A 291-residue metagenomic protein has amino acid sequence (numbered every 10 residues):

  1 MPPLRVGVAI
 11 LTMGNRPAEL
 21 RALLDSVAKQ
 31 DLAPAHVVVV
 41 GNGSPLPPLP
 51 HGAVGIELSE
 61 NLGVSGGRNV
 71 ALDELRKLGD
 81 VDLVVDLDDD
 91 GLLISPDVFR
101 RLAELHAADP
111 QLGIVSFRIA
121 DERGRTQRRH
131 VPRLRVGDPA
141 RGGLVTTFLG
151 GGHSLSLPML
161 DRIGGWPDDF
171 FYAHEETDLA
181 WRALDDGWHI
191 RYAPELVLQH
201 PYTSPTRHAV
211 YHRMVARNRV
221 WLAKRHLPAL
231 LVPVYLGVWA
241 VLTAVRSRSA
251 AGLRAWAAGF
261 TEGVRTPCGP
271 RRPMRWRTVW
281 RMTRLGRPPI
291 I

Functional and structural regions predicted by a protein language model:
M1-S26: N-proximal low-complexity "stem/linker" segments adjacent to membrane-targeting elements
D25-P34: Short, acidic, metal-binding catalytic loop of nucleotide-sugar glycosyltransferases
L58-L78: Glycine-rich, basic loop-to-helix element that forms the pyrophosphate-binding segment of sugar-nucleotide handling
D80-L92: Short beta-strand-to-loop acidic/aromatic patch adjacent to the donor-nucleotide binding site
S95-Q127: Conserved donor NDP-sugar-binding/catalytic core segment of glycosyltransferases
T147-L155, M159-G164, D169-V197: A short, conserved alpha-helix in the catalytic core of glycosyltransferases
D186-V210, W221-L222: Active-site donor/metal-binding and catalytic loop motifs of nucleotide-sugar-dependent glycosylation enzymes
M214, A229-I291: Non-catalytic, C-terminal membrane-associated alpha-helical segments of glycosyltransferases
